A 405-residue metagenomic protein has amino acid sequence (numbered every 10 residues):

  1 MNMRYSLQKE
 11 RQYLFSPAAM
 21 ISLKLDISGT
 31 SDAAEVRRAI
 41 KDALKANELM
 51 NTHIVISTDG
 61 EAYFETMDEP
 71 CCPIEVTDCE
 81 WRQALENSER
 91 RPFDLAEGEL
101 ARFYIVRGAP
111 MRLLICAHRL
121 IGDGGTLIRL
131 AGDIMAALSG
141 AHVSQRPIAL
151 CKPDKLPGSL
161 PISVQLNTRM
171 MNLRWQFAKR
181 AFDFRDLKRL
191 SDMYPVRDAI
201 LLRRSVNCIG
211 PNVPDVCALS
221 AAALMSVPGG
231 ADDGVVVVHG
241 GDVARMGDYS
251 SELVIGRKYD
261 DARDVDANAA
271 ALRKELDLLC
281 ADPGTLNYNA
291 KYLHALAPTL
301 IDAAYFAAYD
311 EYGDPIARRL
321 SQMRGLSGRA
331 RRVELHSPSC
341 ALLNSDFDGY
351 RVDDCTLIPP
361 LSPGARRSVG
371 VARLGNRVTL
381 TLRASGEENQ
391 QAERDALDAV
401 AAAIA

Functional and structural regions predicted by a protein language model:
M1-G60, C79-A101, P228-A405: Acyl-thioester-dependent acyl-group transfer interface
M1-R11, A18-I21, I121, G125-R129 (+2 more regions): Non-catalytic, low-complexity flexible loops and terminal extensions
L25-T30, S205-P211: Extracellular and analogous surface-interaction loops
R37-S144: Acyl-thioester-dependent condensation/acyltransferase catalytic cores
D68, N207-C208, A384-G386: Short, histidine-centered active-site or binding-site loop motifs used for metal coordination, general acid-base
R112-A117, L130, L219, V236-V237 (+1 more regions): Beta-strand elements within well-structured catalytic alpha/beta cores of enzymes that handle phosphate/sulfate esters
G122, M135-S139, L224-A231, D277: Hydrophobic/aromatic-lined pockets within catalytic cores
V213-L224: Short amphipathic alpha-helical segments
